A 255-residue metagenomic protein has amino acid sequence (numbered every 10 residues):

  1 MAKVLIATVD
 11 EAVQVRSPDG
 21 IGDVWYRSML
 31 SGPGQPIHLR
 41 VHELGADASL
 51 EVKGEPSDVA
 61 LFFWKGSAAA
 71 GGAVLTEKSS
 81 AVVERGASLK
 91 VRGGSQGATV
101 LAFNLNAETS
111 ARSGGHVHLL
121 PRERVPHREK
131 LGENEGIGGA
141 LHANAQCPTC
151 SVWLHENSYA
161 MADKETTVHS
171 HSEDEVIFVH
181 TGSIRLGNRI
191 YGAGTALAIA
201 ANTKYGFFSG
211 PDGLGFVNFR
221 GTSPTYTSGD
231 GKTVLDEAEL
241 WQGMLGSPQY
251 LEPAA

Functional and structural regions predicted by a protein language model:
M1-H38, G71, F103-S151, W241-A255: A short, N-terminal "cap"/entry segment at the start of jelly-roll beta-barrel domains of the cupin/DSBH fold
G22-S28, P33-E55, G136-A143, P148-S170 (+4 more regions): Conserved short histidine dyad/triad with adjacent acidic residue
Q35, V74-T76, R85-R112, A201-D230: Ligand-binding loop in jelly-roll beta-barrel domains
D47-L50, A69, A81, R85-V91 (+5 more regions): Histidine-centered metal-chelating micro-motifs
E55-A70, S172-L186: Glycine- and acidic-residue-biased ligand/ion/polar-headgroup-sensing regions
P224-T225, G231-D236, G243: Non-heme Fe(II)/2-oxoglutarate
